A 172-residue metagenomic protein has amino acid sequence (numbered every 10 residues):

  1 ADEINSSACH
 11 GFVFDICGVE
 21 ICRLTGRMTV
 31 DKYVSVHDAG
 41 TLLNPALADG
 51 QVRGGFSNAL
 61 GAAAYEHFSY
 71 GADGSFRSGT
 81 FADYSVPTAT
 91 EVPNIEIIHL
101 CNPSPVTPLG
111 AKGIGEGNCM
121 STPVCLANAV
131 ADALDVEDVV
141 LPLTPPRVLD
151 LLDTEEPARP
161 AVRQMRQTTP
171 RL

Functional and structural regions predicted by a protein language model:
A1-L172: C-terminal catalytic domains of large/alpha subunits in multi-subunit enzymes
